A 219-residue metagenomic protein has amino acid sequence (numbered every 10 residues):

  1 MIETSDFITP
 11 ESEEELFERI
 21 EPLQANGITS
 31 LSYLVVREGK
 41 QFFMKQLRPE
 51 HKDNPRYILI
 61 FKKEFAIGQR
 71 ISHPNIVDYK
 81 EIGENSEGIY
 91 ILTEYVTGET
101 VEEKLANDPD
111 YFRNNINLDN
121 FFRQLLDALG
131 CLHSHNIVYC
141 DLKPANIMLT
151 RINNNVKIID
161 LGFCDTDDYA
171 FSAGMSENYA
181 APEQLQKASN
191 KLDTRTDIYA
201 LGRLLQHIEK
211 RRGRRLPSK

Functional and structural regions predicted by a protein language model:
H51-R70: AlphaC helix of the eukaryotic protein kinase fold
I82: Activation-segment/catalytic-loop signature of the eukaryotic protein kinase fold
S86-T100: Conserved short submotifs of the Hanks-type protein kinase catalytic core that shape the nucleotide-binding pocket
V101-F112: AlphaC helix of the protein kinase catalytic domain
F121-F122: Activation segment signature within eukaryotic-like protein kinase domains
H133-L149: Catalytic-loop of the protein kinase fold
F171-Q184: Conserved activation segment of eukaryotic-like protein kinases, specifically the C-terminal portion of the activation
D197: Conserved catalytic-loop aspartate of Hanks-type protein kinases
